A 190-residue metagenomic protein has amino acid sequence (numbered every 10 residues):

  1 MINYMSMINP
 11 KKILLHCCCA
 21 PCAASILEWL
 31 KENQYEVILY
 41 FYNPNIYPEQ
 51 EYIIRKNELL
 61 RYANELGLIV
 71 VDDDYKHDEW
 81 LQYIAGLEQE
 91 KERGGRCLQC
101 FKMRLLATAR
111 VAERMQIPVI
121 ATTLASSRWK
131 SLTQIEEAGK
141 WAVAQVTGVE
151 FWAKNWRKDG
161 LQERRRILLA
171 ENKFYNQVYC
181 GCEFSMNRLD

Functional and structural regions predicted by a protein language model:
I2-D190: Nucleotide-activated chemistry modules centered on ATP-dependent adenylation/adenylyltransferase
